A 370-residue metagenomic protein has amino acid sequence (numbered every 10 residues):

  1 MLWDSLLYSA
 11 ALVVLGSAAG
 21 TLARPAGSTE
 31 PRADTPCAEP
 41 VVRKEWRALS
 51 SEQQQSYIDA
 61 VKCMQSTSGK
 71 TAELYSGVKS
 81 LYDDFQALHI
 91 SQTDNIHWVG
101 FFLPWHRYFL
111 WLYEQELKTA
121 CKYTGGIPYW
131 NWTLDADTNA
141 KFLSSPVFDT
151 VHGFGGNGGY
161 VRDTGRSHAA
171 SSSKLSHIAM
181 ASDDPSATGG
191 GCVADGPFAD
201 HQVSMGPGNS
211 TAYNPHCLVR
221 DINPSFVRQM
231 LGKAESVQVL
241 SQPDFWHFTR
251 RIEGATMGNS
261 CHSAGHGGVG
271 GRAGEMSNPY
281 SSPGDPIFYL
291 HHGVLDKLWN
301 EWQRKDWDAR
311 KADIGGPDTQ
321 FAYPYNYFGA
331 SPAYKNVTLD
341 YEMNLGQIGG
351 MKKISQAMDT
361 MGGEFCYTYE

Functional and structural regions predicted by a protein language model:
M1-A33: Fungal secretory targeting signals
L22-E370: Intrinsically disordered, flexible peripheral segments
